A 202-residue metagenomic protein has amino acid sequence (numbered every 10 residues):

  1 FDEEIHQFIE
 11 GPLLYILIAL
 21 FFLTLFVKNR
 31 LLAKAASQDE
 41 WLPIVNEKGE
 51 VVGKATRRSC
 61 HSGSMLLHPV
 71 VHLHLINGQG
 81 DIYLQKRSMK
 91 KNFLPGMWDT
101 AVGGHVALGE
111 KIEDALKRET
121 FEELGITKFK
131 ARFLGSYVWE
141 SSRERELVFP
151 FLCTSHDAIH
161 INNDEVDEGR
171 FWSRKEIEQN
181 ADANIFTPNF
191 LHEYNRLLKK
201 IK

Functional and structural regions predicted by a protein language model:
D2-L17: Hydrophobic alpha-helical transmembrane segments
G11, F22-L25, P188-K202: Charged phosphate-binding loop/patch that engages nucleotide di/tri-phosphates or the phosphate backbone of nucleic
Y15-A33: Transmembrane alpha-helices and immediately adjacent membrane-cytoplasm interface residues in multi-pass integral
R30-H72, G78: Acidic, metal-coordinating catalytic segment for phosphate/diphosphate chemistry, firing primarily on the Nudix
G63-M65, F93-W98, F171-S173: A short, polar/proline- and glycine-enriched secondary-structure boundary/capping micro-motif
V70-W98, V102: A glycine-rich, hydrophobic loop/mini-helix early in the fold
S88, G104-P188: Unchanged
